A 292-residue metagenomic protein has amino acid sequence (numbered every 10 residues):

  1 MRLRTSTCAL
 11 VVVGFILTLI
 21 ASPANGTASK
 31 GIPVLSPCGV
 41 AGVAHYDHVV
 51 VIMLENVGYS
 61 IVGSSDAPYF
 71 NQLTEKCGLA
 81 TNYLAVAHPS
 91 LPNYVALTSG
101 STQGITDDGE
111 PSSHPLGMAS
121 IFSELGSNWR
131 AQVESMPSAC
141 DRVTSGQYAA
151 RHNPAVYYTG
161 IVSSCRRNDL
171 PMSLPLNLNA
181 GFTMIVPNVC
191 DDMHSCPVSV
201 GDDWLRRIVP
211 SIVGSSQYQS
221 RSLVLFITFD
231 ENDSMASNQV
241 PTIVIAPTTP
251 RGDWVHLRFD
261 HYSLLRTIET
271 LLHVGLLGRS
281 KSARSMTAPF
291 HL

Functional and structural regions predicted by a protein language model:
M1-L3, S29, G278: Short, intrinsically disordered low-complexity segments
R2-G26: Secretory targeting and sorting signals
G31-L292: Flexible, surface-exposed loop/gating regions in the mature catalytic domains of secreted/periplasmic hydrolases
